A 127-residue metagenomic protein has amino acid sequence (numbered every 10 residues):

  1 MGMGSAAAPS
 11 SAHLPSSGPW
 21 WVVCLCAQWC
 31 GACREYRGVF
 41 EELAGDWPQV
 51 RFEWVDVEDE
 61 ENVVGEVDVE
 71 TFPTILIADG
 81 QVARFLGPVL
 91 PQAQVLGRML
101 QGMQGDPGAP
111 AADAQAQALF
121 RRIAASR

Functional and structural regions predicted by a protein language model:
G2, A8-L43: Local sequence-structure signature of Cys/Sec-based thiol-disulfide redox active-site neighborhoods
H13-L14, V63-E66, M99: CheY-like receiver
L25, W47-V63, V69-T71: Thiol-based oxidoreductase modules, predominantly thioredoxin-like and allied folds used for disulfide exchange
G31, D59-N62, P91: Short alpha-helical
E42-Q49, G105: Secondary-structure boundary motif
N62-G65, E70, I75-A78, P88-V89: Hydrophobic, well-ordered secondary-structure scaffolds
L76-A114: Non-catalytic, surface beta->alpha helical segment in thiol-disulfide oxidoreductase systems
A111-R127: Charged phosphate-binding loop/patch that engages nucleotide di/tri-phosphates or the phosphate backbone of nucleic
